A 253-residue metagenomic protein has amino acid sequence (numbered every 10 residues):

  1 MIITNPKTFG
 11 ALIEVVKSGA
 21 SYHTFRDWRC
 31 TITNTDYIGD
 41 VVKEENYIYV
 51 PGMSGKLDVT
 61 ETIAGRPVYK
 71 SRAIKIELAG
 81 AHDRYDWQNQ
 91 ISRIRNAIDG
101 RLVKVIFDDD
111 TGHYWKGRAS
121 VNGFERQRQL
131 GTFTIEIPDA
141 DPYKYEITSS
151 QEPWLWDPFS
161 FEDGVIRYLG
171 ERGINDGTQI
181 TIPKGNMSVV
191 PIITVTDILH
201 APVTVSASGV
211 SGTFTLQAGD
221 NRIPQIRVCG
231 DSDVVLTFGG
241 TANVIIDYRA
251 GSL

Functional and structural regions predicted by a protein language model:
M1-P51: Polar/acidic, low-complexity leader/linker segments enriched in S/T/G and N/D
Y22-I32, Y114-S120, F214-A218: Short amphipathic beta-strand/extended segments with alternating polar/hydrophobic composition
D36-I74: Short, solvent-exposed beta-alpha or beta-beta edge segments that form flexible loop/patches at the rim of ligand
D58-R84, Q129-Y143: Oligomerization/assembly interface segments of phage tail-like spikes and tubes
P67-V105, T111: Compositionally biased, low-complexity regions
V68-R72, A97-D99, Q127-Q129, G185-M187 (+1 more regions): Solvent-exposed loop and beta-edge segments used for protein-protein assembly and interaction
G100-K144: Short beta-strand and beta-hairpin "edge-sheet" elements
E146-L253: Intrinsically disordered, low-complexity segments enriched in serine, threonine, and glycine
